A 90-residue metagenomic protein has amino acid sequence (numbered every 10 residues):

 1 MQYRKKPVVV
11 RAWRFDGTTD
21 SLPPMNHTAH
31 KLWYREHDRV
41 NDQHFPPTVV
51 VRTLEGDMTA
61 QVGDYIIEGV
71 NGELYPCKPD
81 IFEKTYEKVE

Functional and structural regions predicted by a protein language model:
M1-L54: N-terminal domain-onset segments
E55-E90: Short, compact, well-ordered microdomains
